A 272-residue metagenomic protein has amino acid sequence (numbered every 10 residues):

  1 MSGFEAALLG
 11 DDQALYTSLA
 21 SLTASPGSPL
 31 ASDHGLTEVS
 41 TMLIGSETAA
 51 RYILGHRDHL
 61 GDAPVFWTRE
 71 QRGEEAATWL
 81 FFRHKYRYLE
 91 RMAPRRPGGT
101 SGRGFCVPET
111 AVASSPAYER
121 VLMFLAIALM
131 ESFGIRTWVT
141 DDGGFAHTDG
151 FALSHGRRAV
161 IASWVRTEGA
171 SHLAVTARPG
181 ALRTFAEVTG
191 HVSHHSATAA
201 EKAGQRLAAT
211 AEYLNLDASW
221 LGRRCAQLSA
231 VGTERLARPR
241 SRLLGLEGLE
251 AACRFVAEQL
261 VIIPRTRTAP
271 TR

Functional and structural regions predicted by a protein language model:
M1-R272: Hydrophobic protein-protein interaction segments
